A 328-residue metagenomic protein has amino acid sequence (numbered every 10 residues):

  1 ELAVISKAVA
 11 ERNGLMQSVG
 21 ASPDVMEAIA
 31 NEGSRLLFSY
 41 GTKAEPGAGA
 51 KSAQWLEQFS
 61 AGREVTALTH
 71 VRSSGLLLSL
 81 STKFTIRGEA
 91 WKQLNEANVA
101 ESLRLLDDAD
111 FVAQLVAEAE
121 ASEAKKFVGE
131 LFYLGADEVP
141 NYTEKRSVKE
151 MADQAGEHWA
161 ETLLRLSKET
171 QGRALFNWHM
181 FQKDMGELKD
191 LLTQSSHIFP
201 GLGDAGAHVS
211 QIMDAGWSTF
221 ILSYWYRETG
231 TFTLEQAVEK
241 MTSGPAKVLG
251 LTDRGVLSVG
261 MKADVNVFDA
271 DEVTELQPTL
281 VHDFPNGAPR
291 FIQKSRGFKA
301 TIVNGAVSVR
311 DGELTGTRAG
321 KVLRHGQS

Functional and structural regions predicted by a protein language model:
E1-A8, V19-G230: Active-site neighborhoods of metal-dependent hydrolases
K43-A44, V71-S74, D204-H208, D264 (+4 more regions): Short, glycine-/Ser/Thr-/acidic-enriched flexible segments
L68, G156, D204, A237 (+4 more regions): Divalent metal-coordination and catalytic microenvironments
D108, D190-I198, A215-W217, V267-E313 (+1 more regions): C-terminal cap of metal-dependent C-N hydrolases
N141-Y142, A246, R290-Q293: Short loop/turn motifs at secondary-structure junctions and domain boundaries
E161, P200, G216-F220, Y224 (+4 more regions): Feature representing long, continuous alpha-helical segments
A174-Q182, G186-L188, L234-V238, A246-L280: Acidic, glycine-enriched loop/beta-strand segments at the rims of small-molecule binding/catalytic pockets
